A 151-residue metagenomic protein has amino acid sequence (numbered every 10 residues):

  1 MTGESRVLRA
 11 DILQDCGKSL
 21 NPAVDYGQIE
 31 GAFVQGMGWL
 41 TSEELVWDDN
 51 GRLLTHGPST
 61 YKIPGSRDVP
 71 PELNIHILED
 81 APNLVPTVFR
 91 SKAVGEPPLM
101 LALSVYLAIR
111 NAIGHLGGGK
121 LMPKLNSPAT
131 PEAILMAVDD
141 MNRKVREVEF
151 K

Functional and structural regions predicted by a protein language model:
M1-K151: C-terminal catalytic domains of large/alpha subunits in multi-subunit enzymes
